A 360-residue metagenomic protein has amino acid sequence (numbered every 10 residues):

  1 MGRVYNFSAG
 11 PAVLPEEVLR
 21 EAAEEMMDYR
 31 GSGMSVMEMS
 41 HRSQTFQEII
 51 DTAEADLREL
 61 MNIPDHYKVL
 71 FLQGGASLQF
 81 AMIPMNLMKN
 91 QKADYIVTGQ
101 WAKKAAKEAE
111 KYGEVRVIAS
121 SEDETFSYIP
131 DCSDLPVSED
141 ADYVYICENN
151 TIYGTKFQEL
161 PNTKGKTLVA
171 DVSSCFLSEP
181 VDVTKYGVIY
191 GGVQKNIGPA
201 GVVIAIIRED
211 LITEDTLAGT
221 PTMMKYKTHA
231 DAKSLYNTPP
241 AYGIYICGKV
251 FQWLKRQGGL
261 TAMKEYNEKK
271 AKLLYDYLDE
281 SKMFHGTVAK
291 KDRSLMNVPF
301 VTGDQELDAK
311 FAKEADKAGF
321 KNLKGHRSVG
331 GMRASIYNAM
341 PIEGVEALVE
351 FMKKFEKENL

Functional and structural regions predicted by a protein language model:
G2-V4, K317, G330-L360: PLP-dependent enzyme catalytic core of the Aspartate aminotransferase-like
R3-E54: A glycine-/small-polar-enriched, mobile loop at the entrance of the PLP active site in fold-type I
G10, A109, S120-F176: Active-site phosphate-binding strand-loop segment of PLP-dependent enzymes
P15, V193-Y275, A289, E358-L360: Active-site C-terminal subdomain of aminotransferase-like
G33-Q79, N86, Q100, E108: Conserved N-terminal alpha-helix of the aminotransferase class I/II PLP-enzyme fold
S77-V144: PLP-dependent aminotransferase-like
V169, V183-Q194, V203: Conserved active-site segment immediately N-terminal to the catalytic lysine that forms the internal aldimine
F284-A315: Conserved PLP-binding catalytic core of the aspartate aminotransferase-like
